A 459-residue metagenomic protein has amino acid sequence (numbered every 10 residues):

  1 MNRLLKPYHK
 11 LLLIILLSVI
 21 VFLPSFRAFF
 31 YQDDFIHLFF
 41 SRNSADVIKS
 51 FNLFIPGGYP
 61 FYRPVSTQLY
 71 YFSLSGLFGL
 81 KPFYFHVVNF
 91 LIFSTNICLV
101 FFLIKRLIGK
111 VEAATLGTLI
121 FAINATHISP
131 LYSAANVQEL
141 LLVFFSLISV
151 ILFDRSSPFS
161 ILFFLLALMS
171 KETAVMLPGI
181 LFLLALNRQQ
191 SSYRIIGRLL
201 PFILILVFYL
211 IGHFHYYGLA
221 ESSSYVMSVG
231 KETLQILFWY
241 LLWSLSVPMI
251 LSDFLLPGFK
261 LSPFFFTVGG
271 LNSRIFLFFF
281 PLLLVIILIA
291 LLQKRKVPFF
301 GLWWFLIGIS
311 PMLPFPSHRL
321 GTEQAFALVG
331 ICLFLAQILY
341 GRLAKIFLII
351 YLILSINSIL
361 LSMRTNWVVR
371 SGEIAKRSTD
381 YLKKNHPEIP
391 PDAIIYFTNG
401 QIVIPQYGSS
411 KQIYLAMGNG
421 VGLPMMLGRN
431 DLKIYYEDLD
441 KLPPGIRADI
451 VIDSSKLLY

Functional and structural regions predicted by a protein language model:
M1-Y459: Polytopic membrane enzymes that build or remodel cell-surface glycoconjugates and lipids
